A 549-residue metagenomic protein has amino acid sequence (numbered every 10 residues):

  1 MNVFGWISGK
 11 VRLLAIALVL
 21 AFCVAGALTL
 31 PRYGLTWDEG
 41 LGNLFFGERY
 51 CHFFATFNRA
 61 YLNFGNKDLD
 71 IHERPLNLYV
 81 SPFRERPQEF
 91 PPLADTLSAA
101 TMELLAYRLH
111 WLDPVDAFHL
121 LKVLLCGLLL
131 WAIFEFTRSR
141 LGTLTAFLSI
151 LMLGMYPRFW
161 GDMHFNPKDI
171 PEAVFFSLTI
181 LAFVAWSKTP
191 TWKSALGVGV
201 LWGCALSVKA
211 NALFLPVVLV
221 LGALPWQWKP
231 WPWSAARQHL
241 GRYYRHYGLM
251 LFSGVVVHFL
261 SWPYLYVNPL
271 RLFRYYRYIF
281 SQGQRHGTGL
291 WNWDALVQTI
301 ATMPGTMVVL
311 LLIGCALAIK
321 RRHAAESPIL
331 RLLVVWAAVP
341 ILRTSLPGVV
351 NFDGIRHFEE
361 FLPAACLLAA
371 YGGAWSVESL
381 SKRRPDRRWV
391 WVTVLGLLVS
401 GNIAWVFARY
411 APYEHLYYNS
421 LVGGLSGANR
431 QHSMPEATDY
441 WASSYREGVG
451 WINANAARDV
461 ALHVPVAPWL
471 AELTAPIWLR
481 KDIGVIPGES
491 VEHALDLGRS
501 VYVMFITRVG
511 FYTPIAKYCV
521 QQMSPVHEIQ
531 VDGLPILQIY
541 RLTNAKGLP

Functional and structural regions predicted by a protein language model:
I16, L112, I133-M155, K188-G197 (+3 more regions): Transmembrane-helix signature of polytopic, membrane-embedded enzymes that assemble or transfer cell-envelope glycans
T36, H164-P171: Short acidic/glycine- and proline-prone juxtamembrane loop motifs at membrane-interface regions of multi-pass membrane
F46-T56, H72, P87-F90, T96 (+8 more regions): Transmembrane-lumen/periplasm boundary regions of multi-pass, lipid-linked membrane glycan transferases
D116-R140, L178, A182: Transmembrane-helix motifs of polytopic, lipid-linked glycan transferases
A146-G154, L181, W202, L206: Short helix- or helix-capping micro-motifs that position conserved polar/aromatic residues at function-defining sites
D169-A173, A205, A210, F214 (+4 more regions): Hydrophobic/aromatic-rich transmembrane helices and adjacent perimembrane loops
T179-A195, A205: Membrane-interface transmembrane helices that cradle and orient dolichyl/undecaprenyl
R480-P549: Aromatic/acidic, Gly/Pro-rich catalytic loop(s) in extracytoplasmic/lumenal soluble domains of multi-pass membrane
